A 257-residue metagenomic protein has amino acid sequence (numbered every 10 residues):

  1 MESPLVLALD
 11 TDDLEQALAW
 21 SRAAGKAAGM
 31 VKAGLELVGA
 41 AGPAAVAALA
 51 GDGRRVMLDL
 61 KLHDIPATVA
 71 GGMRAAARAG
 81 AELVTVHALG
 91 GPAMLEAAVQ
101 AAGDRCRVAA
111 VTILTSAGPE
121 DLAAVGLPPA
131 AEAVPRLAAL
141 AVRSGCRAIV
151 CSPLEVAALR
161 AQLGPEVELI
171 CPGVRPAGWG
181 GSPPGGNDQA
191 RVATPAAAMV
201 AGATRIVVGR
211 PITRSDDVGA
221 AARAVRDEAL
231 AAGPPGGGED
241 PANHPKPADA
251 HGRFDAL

Functional and structural regions predicted by a protein language model:
E2, D64-A148, S152-A157, Q162-I170 (+1 more regions): Conserved anion-binding
L7, V31, K61, V84 (+4 more regions): Conserved, mostly hydrophobic/aromatic
D12-A23, A67-R74, A130-A138, Q189-A197: Short, acidic/polar
A23-A24, L49, A76, A98 (+4 more regions): Generic structural signal for hydrophobic
K26, D52, A79, S144 (+1 more regions): Structural motif
L83-G91, Q189-A221: Glycine-rich phosphate-binding active-site loops on the catalytic face of alpha/beta enzymes
L95-V99, I212-G236, F254: C-terminal helical cap(s) of enzyme catalytic domains, especially alpha/beta-barrels
A242-G252: Short, low-complexity, charge-dense intrinsically disordered segments
